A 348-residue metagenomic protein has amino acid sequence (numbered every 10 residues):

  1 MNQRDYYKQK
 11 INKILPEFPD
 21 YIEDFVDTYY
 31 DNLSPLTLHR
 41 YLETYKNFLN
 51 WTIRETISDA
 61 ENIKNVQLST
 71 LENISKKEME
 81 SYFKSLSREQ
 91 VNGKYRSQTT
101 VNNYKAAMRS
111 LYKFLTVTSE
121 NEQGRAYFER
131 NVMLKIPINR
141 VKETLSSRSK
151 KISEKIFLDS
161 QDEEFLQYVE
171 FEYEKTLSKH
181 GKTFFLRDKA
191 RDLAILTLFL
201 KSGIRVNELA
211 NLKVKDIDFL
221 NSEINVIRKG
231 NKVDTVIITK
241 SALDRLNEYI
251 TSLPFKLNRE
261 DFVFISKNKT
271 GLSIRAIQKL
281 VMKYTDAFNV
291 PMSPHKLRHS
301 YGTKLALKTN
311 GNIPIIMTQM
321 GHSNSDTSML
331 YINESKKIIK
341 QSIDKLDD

Functional and structural regions predicted by a protein language model:
M1-D348: Conserved catalytic core of the tyrosine transesterase superfamily
